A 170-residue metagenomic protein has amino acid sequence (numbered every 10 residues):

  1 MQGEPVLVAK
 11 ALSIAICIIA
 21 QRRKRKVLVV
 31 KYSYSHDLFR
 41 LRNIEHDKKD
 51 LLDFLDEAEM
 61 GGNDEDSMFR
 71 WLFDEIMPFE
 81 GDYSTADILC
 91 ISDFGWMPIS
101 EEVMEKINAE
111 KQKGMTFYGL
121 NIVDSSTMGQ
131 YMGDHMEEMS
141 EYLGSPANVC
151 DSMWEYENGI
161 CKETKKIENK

Functional and structural regions predicted by a protein language model:
M1-Q2, P98: Catalytic P-loop NTPase motifs of RecA-like helicase/translocase cores
Q2-N43, I88-I91, I122-D124: Von Willebrand factor
L7-K10, V103-A109: Conserved Walker B catalytic segment
I16, E105-K113, F117: Catalytic-core regions built around general acid/base machinery
R23-R25, S84, K113-T116: Loop/turn elements at helix/coil->beta-strand transitions in domains of secreted/extracellular proteins
D37-L38, H46-A86, G95-E101, L120-Y131: Von Willebrand factor
L41-E59, H135-S152: Acidic, Ser/Thr-rich peripheral helices and adjacent loops at domain boundaries
S67-W71, M128-K170: C-terminal helix of von Willebrand factor
